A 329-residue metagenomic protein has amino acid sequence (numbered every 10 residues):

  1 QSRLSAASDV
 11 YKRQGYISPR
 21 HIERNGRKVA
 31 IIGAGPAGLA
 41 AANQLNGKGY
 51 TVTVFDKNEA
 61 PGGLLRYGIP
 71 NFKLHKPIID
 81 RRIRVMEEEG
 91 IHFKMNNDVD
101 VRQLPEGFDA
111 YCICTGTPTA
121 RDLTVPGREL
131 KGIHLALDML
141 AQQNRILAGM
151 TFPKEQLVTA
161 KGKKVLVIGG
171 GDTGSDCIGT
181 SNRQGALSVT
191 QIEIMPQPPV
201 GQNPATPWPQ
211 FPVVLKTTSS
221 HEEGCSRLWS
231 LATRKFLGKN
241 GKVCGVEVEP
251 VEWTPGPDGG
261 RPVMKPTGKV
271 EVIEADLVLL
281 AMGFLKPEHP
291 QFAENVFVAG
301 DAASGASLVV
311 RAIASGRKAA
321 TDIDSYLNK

Functional and structural regions predicted by a protein language model:
Q1-A7, Y11: Single conserved hydrophobic/aromatic residue that forms the stacking wall/gate of nucleotide- or nucleobase-binding
K12-V29, N144-K163: A short, basic/flexible loop-to-alpha-helix module at the beginning of a structural domain
V29-T51, G174-N182: N-terminal Rossmann-like FAD-binding beta1-loop-alpha1 element of flavoenzymes
G35-A37, A60, G171-S175, A302-A303: Residue-level detector of alpha-helix initiation sites
Y50-R66, V189-P199: Glycine-rich FAD pyrophosphate-binding loop
P77-D122, D138, N144-E155, A160 (+1 more regions): A Rossmann-like FAD-binding core segment of flavoenzymes
G174-C177, A302-N328: A conserved FAD-binding loop/helix module that cradles the flavin
